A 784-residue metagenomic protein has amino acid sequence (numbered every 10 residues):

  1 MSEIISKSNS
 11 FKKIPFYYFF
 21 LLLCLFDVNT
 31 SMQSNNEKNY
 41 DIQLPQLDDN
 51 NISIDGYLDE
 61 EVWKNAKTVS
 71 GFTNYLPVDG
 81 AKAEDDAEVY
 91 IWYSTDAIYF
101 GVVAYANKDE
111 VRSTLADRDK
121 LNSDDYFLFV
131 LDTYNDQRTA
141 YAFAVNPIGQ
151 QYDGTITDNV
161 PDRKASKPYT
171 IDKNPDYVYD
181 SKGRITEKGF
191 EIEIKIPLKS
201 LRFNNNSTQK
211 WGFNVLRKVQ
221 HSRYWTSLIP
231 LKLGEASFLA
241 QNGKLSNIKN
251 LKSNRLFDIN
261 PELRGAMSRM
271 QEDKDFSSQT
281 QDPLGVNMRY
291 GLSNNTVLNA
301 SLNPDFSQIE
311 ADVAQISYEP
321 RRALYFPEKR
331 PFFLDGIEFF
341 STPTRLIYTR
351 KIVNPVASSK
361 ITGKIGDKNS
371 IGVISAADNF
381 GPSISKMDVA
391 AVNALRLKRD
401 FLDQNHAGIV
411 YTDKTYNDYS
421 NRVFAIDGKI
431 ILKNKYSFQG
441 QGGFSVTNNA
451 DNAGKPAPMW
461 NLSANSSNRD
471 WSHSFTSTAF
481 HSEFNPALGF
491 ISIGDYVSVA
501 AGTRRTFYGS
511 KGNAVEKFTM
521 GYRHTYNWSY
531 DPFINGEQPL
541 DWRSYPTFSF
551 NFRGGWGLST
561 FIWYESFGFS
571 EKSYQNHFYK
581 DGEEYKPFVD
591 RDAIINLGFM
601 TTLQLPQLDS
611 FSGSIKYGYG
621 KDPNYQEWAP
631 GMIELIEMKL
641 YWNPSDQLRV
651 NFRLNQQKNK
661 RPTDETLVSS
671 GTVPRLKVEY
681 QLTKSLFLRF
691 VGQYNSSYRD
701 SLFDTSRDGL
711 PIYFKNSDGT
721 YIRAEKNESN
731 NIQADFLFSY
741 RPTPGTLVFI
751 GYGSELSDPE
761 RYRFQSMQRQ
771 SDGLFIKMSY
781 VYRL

Functional and structural regions predicted by a protein language model:
M1-K13: N-terminal secretory signal peptides that target proteins for export/translocation
Y17-D27: Bacterial N-terminal signal peptides
M32-D400, G408, D418: Structural preference for beta-rich elements and adjacent junctions enriched in aromatics
D96-I98, T139, F190, S207-W211 (+15 more regions): Outer-envelope beta-barrel architecture signal
V160, P230, A314-E319, I426 (+3 more regions): Short secondary-structure boundary/capping segments
K252-L298, A391-T447, G512, K517-G521 (+3 more regions): Surface-exposed extracellular loop regions of Gram-negative outer-membrane beta-barrel proteins
D275-F276, P320, T349-I352, I384-D388 (+8 more regions): Alpha-helix capping and helix-loop boundary segments enriched in small/acidic/polar residues
N354, T362, G443-L784: Exposed, low-structure sequence patches enriched in small/polar residues
